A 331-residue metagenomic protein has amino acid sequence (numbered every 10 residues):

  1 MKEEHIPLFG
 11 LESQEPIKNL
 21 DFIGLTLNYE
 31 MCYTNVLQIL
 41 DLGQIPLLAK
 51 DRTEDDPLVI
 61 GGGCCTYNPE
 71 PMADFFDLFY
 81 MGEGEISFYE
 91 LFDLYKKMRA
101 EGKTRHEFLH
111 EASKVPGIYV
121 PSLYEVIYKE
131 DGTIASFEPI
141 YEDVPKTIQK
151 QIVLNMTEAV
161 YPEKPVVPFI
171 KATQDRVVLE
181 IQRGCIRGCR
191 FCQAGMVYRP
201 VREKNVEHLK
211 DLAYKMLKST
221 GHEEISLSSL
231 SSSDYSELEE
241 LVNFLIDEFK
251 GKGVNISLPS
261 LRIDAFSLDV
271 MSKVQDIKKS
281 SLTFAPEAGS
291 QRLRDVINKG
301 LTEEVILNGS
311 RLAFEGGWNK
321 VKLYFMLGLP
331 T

Functional and structural regions predicted by a protein language model:
K2-E138: Glycine-rich beta-alpha loop elements in corrinoid/cobalamin-binding modules across cobalamin-dependent enzymes
Q14, V59-G62, T66-P69, F88 (+3 more regions): Structured alpha-helical segments in the cores of large, soluble enzyme domains
N19-L20, P168-F169, C189-V197, A288-R294: Gly-rich Lys/Arg/Thr-decorated short loops/hinges at beta-loop-alpha junctions or inter-strand turns that position
I23, L27, V36, D77 (+8 more regions): Conserved structural-core and active-site-/substrate-pathway-adjacent residues in large, well-folded domains of enzymes
M31, Y214-T331: Conserved SAM/AdoMet-binding glycine-rich loop
P121, I127-V178: N-terminal [4Fe-4S]-dependent radical SAM core
P165-F191, L217, L258: N-terminal pre-triad scaffold of radical SAM enzymes
C192-H208: Iron-sulfur (Fe-S) cluster-binding segments and ferredoxin-like electron-carrier domains, especially [2Fe-2S]
